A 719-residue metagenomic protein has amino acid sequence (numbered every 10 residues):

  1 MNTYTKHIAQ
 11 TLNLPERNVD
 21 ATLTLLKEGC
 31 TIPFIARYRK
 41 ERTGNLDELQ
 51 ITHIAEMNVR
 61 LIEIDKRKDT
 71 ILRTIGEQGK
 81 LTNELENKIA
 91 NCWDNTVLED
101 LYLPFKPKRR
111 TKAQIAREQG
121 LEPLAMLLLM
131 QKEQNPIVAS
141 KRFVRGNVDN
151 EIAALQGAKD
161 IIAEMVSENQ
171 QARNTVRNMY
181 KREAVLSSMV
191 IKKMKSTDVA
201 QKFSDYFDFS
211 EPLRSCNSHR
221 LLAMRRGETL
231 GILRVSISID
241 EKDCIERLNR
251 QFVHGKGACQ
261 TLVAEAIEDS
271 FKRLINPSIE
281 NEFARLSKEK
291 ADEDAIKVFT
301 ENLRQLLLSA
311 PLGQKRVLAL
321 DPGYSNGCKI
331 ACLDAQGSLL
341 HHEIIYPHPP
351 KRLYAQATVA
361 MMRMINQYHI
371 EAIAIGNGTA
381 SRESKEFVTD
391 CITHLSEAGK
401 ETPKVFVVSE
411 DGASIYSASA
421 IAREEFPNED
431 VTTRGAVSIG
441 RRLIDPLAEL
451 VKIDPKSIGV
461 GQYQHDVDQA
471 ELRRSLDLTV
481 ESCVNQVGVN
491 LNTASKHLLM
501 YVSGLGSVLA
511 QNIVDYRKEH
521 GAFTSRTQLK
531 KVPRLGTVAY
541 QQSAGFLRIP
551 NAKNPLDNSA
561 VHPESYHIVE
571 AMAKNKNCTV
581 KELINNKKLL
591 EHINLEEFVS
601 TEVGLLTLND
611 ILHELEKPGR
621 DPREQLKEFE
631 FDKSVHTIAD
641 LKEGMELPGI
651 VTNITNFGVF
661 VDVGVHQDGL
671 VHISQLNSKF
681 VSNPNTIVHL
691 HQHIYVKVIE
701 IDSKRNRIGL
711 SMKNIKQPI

Functional and structural regions predicted by a protein language model:
M1-D20, K27: Generic start-of-chain signal for non-secretory N-termini
Y4, E63-K80, A90, I415 (+6 more regions): Long, highly charged, low-complexity intrinsically disordered interaction regions that mediate electrostatic DNA/RNA
P15-E16, E28-G29, N95-T96, L121 (+18 more regions): Short flexible coil/turn linkers enriched for glycine and charged/polar residues that connect secondary-structure
F34, Q50-H53, R60, I64-A319 (+2 more regions): Duplex nucleic acid-engaging cores and interfaces of nucleic-acid transaction enzymes
Y38-K40, L129, D240, P322 (+11 more regions): Short, ordered loop/turn segments at secondary-structure junctions
T74, K88, L98-L101, G227-D240 (+3 more regions): Structured, non-catalytic alpha/beta "coupling" segments that mediate domain-domain communication and provide generic
N178-V185, L320-Y324, G378-A380, V407-I415 (+5 more regions): A glycine-rich phosphate-binding loop feature that marks nucleotide/adenosyl-phosphate handling sites
I549-K553, D557-I719: Single-stranded RNA-binding regions, centering on S1/OB-family and related RNA-binding modules
